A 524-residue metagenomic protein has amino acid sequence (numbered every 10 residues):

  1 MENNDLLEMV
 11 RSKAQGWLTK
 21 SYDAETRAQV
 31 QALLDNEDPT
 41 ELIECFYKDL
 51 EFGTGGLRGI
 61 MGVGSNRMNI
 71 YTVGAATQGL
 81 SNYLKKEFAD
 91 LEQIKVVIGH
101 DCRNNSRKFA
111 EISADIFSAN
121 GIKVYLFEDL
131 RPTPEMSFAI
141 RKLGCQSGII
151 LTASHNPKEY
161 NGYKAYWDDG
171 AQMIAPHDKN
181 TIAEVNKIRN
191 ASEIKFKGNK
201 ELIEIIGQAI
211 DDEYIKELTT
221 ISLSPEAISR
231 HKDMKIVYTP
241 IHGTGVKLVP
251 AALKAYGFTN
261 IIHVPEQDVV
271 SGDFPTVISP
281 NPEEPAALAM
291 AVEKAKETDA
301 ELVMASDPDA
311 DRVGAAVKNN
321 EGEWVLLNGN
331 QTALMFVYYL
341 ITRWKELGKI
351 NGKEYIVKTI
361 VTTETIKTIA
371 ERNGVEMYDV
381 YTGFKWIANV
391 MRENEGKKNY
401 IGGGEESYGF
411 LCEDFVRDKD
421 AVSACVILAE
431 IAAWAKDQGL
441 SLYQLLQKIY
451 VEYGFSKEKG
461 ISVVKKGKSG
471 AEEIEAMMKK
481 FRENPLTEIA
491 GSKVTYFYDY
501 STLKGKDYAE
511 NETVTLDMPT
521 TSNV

Functional and structural regions predicted by a protein language model:
D5-S113, E204-K232, T244: An N-terminal, well-structured beta->alpha segment
W17, S21, E25, E41-C45 (+3 more regions): Gly/Ser/Thr-enriched, mixed-charge loops and adjacent short helices that form phosphate/oxyanion-binding elements
F46-N66, A153-N156, I236, P240-A252 (+3 more regions): Conserved phosphate/anionic-ligand binding catalytic regions in large, soluble enzymes, centered on
V97-Y160, K254, T259-G314: N-terminal small/polar loop signature for handling phosphorylated ligands or for N-terminal nucleophile
F109-F117, Y160-W167, D311-G329, I366: Short Gly/Thr/Asp-enriched flexible loops that form oxyanion-binding sites at enzyme active sites
Y166-K195, N330-K353, K358-T368, A421: Glycine-rich phosphate-binding loop plus the immediately following alpha-helix
K296, A300-L302, E323-V325, R343-V524: Phosphate-binding and adjacent anionic-ligand microenvironments
